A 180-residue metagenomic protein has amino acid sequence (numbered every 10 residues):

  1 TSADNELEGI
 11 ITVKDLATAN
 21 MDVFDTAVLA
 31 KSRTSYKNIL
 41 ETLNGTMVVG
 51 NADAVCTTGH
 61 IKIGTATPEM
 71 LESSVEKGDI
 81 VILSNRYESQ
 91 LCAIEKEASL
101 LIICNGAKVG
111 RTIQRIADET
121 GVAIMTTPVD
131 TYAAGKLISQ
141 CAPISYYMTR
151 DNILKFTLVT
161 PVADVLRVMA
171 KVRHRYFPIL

Functional and structural regions predicted by a protein language model:
T1-I10, D118-G121, I179-L180: Basic (Lys/Arg-enriched) interaction patch that binds polyanionic ligands
T1-S2, L7-E8, K37-N38, T42-M47 (+2 more regions): Bateman/CBS regulatory modules and CBS-like beta-alpha motifs in cytosolic regions of diverse proteins
E6-D22, V129: Short beta->alpha transition motifs characteristic of CBS
D15, M21-M47: Extended, compositionally biased accessory segments flanking or bridging domains
N51-D53: Histidine/lysine/aspartate-rich catalytic loop segments that bind and position anionic ligands
I63-Y147: Feature captures the catalytic cores and cofactor-binding loops of soluble hydro-lyases/lyases that act on carboxylate
M169-L180: Charge-patterned, long linear interaction tracts outside catalytic cores
